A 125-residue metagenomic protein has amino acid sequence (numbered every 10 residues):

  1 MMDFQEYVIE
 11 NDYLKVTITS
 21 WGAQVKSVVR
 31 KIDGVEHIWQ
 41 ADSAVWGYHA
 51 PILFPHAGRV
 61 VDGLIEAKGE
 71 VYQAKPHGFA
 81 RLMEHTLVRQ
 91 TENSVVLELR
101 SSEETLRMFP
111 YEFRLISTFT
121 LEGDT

Functional and structural regions predicted by a protein language model:
M1-T125: Surface-exposed acidic/polar loop and edge beta-strand patches at domain peripheries
